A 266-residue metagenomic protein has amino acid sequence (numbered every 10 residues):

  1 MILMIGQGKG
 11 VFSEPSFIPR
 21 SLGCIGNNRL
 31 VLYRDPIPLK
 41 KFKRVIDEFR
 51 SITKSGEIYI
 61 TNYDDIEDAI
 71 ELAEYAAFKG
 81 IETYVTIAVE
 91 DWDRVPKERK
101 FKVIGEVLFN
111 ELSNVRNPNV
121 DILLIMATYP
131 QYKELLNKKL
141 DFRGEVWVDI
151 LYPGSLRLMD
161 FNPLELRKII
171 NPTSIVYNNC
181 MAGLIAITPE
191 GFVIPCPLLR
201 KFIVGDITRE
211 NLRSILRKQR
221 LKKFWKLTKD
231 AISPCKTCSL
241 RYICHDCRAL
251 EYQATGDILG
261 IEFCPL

Functional and structural regions predicted by a protein language model:
M1-R44, I52, L199, Q253: Canonical Radical SAM [4Fe-4S] cluster-binding loop centered on the CxxxCxxC motif and its immediate flanking residues
K9-N27, C180, C196, C235-C247 (+1 more regions): Short cysteine clusters
L30-D47, T61-R116, A127-E134: Canonical radical SAM enzyme core domain
R44-I60, I261-L266: Short Fe-S-cluster ligation motifs
I81, K97-M126, L140-V148, R157-I170: Active-site regions of enzymes building and remodeling cell-envelope glycoconjugates
Q131-R200, I232, I243: A C-terminal junction/extension of Radical SAM enzymes
R200-L266: Flexible mid-to-C-terminal extensions adjoining Fe-S/redox cofactors in radical SAM and related proteins
